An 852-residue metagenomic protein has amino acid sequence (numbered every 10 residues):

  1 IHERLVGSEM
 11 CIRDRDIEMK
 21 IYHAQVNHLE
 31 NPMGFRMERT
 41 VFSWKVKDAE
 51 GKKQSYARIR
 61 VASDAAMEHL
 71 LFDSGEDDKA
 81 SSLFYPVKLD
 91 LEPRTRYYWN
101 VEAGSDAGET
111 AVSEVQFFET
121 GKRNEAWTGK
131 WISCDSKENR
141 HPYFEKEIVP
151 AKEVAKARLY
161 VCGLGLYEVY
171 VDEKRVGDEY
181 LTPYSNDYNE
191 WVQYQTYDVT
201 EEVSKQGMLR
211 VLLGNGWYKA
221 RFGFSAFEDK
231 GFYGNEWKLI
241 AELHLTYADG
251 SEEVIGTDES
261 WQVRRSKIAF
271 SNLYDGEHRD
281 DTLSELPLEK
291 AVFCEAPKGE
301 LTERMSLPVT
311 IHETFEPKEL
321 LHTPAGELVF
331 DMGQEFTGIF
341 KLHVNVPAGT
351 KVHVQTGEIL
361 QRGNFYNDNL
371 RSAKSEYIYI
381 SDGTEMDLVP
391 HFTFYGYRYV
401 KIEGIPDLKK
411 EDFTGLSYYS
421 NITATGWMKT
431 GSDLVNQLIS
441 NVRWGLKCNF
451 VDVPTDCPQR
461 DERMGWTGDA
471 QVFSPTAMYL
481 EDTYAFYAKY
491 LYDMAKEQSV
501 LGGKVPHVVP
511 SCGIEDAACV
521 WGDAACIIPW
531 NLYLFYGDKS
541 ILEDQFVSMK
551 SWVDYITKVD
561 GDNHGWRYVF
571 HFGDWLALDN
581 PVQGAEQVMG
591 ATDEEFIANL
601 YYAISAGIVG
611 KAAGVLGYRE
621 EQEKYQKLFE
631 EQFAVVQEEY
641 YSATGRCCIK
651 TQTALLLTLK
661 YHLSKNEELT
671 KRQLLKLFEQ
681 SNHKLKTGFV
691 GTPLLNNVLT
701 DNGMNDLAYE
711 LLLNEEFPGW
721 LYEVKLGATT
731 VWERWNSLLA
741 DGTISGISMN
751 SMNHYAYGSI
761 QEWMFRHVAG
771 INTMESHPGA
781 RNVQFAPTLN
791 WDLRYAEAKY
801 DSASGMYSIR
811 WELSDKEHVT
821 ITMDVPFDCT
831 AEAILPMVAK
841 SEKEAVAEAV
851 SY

Functional and structural regions predicted by a protein language model:
I1-D14: Single conserved hydrophobic/aromatic residue that forms the stacking wall/gate of nucleotide- or nucleobase-binding
E18-R96, N100-R460, G468-D469, A485-F486 (+3 more regions): Extracellular/oxidizing-compartment recognition motifs
E119-R123, E179, L600-L616: Conserved, charged catalytic cores of large soluble enzymes
D135-N139, T182-Y188, D198-T200, F227-G234 (+16 more regions): Alpha-helix capping and helix-loop boundary segments enriched in small/acidic/polar residues
A157, V171, I339-E358, E403 (+5 more regions): Alpha-helical support elements that line or immediately flank enzyme active sites and cofactor-binding pockets
L166, D258-S260, R264-R265, K409-N441 (+7 more regions): Active-site acid/base region of carbohydrate-active enzymes
L209, R279-D280, D461-E462, L480 (+5 more regions): C-terminal capping/lid segments that line or modulate ligand- or cofactor-binding pockets
G231-E242, I255-L283, V292-F293, E303-T314 (+2 more regions): Non-catalytic C-terminal accessory modules of carbohydrate-active enzymes
